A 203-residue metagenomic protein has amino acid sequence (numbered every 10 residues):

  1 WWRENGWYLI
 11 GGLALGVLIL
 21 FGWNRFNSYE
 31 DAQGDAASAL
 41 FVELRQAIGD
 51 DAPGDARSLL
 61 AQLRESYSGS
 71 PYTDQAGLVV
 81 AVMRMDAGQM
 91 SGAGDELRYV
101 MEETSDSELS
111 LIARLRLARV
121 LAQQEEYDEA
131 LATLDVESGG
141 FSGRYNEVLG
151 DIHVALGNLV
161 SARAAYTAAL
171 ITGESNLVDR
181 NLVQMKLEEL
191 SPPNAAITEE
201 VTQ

Functional and structural regions predicted by a protein language model:
P53-G54, M90, Y127, L159: TPR-repeat structural position
E65-T73, M101-S110, V136-Y145, I171-N181: Short solvent-exposed coil/turn linkers within tandem alpha-helical repeat scaffolds
R163-A164, A168-Q203: Terminal, low-structured helical/coil segments at or just beyond the last alpha-helical repeat
